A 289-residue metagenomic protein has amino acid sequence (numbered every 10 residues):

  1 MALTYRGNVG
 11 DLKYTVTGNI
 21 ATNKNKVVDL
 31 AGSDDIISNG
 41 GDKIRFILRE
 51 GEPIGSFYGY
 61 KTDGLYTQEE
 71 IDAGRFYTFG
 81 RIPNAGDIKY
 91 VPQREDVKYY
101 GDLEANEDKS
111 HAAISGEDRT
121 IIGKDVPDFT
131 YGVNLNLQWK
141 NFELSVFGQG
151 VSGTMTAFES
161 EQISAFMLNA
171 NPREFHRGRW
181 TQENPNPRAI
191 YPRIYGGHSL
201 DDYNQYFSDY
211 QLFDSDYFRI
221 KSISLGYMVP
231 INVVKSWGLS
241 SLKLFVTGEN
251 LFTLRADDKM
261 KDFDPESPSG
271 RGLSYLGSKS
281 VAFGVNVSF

Functional and structural regions predicted by a protein language model:
M1-Y5, V133-W139, I223-V229, K235 (+2 more regions): Residues on the lipid-exposed face of transmembrane beta-strands in outer-membrane beta-barrel proteins
R6-G123: Conserved small-residue
G7, I20-K26, W139-N141, G150-T154 (+4 more regions): Transmembrane beta-strands of outer-membrane beta-barrel pores
D11, N141-S145, N232-V233: Repeated loop/turn-to-beta-strand initiation elements of outer-membrane beta-barrel proteins
L12, P127-Y131, D216-K221, G277-V281: Residues that define the transmembrane beta-barrel architecture of outer-membrane proteins
T15, N25-D42, G153-Q182, L254-D262: Outer-membrane beta-barrel and related beta-rich outer-membrane complex signature in Gram-negative bacteria
G40-Y66, I71, Q182-R188, Q205-S208 (+1 more regions): C-terminal beta-signal and terminal closure region of outer-membrane beta-barrel proteins
V151-K243, G248: Extracytoplasmic gating/loop element in the C-terminal half of outer-membrane beta-barrel translocons and assembly
